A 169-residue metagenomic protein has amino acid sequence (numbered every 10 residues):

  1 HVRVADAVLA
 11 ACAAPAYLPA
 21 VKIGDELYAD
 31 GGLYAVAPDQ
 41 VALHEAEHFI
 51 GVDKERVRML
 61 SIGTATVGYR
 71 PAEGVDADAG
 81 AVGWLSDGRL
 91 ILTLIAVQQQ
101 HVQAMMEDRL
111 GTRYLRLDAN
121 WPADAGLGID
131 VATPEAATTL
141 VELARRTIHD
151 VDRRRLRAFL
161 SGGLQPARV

Functional and structural regions predicted by a protein language model:
H1-V169: Conserved catalytic cores and adjacent C-terminal regulatory segments of lipid-metabolizing esterases/lipases
